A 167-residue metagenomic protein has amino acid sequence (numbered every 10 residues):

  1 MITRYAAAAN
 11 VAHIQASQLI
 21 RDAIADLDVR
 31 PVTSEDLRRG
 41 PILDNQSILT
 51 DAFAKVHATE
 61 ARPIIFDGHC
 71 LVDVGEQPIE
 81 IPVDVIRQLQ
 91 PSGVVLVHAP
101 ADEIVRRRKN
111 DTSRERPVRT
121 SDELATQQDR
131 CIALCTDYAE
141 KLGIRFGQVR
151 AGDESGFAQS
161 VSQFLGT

Functional and structural regions predicted by a protein language model:
M1-A6: Glycine-rich phosphate-binding P-loop
A9, L89-Q90, L142: Short, structured coil segments at secondary-structure junctions
V11, E60-R62, S92: Short coil/turn segments at beta-strand junctions that form active-site/ligand-binding loops
V11-H13, V94-L96, F146-Q148: Conserved beta-strand scaffold positions in the cores of enzyme catalytic domains, especially in NTP/NDP-utilizing
A16-I79: ATP-dependent small-molecule kinase phosphotransfer cores that center on conserved nucleotide phosphate-binding segments
D26, E76-Q77, R106-R108, Q159: Short, well-ordered secondary-structure micro-motifs
V32-E35, R87-L134: A glycine- and Lys/Arg-enriched "phosphate-lid" helix/loop adjacent to the NTP-binding pocket of small-molecule kinases
R62-P63, I132-T167: NTP-dependent small-molecule kinase module
